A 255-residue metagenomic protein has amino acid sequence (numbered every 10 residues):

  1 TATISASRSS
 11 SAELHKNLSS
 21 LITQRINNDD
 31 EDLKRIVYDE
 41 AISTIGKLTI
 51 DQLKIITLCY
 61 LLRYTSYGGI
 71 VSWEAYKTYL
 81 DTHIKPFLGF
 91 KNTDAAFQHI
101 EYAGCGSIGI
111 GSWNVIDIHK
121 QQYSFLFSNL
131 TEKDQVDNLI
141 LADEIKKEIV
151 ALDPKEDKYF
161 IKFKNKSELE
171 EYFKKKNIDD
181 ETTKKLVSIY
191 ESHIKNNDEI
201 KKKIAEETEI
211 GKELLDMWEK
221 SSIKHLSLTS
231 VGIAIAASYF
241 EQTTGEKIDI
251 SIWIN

Functional and structural regions predicted by a protein language model:
T1-L48: Charged, alpha-helical interface segments at or near domain boundaries
E13, D51, K91-A95: Generic recognition of stable, solvent-exposed alpha-helical segments in well-folded globular domains
K34-E74: Winged-helix-like regulatory helical subdomains adjacent to P-loop NTPase cores
S66-K77, I108-I118: Short acidic alpha-helical/loop segments enriched in Asp/Glu that coordinate divalent cations
I70, A96-H99, L215, S230: Charge-dense, extended regions
E74-K91: Short helix-coil junctions and helix-kink-helix linkers
D94-S112: A short, conserved structural fragment
D117-W253: Short, amphipathic alpha-helical interaction segments positioned at domain boundaries
